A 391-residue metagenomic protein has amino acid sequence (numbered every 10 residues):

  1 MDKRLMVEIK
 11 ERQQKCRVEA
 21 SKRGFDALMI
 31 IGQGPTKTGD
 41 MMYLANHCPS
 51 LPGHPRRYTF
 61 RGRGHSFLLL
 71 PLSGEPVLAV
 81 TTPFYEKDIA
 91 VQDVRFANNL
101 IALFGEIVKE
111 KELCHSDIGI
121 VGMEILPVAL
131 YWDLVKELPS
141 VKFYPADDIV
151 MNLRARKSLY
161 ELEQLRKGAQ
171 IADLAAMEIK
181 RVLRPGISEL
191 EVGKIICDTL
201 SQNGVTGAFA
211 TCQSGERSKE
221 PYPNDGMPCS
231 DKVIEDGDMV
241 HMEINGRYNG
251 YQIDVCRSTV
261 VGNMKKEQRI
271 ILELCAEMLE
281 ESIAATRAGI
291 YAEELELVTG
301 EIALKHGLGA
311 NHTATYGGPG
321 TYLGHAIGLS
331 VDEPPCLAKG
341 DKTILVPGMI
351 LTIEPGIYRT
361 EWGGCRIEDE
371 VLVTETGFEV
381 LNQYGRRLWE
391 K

Functional and structural regions predicted by a protein language model:
M1-K391: Active-site neighborhoods and metal-handling regions in enzymes and metal-associated proteins
